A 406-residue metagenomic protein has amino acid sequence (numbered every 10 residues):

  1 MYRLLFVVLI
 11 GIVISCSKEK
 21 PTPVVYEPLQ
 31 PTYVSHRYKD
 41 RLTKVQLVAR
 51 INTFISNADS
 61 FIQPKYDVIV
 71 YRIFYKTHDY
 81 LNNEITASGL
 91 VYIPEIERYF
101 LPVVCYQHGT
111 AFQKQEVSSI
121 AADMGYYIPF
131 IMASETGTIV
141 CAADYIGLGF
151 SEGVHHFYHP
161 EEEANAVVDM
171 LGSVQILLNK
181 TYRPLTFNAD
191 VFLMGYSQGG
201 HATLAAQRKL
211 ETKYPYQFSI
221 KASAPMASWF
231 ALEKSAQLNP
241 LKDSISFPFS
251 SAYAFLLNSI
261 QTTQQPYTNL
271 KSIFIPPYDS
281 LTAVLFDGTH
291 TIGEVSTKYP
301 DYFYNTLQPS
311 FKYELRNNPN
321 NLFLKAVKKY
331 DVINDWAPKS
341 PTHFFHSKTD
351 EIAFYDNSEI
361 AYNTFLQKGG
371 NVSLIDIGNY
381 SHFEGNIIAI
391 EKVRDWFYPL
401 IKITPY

Functional and structural regions predicted by a protein language model:
K18-R98: Catalytic-loop region of hydrolases
D79-S88, Y92-E135: Short, surface-exposed "cap/lid" segments of acyl-processing enzymes
I93-I96, F100, S173-M194, P215: Gly/Ser-rich "nucleophile elbow"/oxyanion-hole loop immediately N-terminal to the catalytic nucleophile in hydrolases
F157-T181: Alpha/beta-hydrolase active-site loop
M226-N334: Accessory cap/linker subdomain of secreted extracellular hydrolases
L232, K348-F354: Acidic catalytic loop of the alpha/beta-hydrolase fold
P319, F323-A326, Y330, I352 (+1 more regions): C-terminal catalytic histidine-bearing segment of alpha/beta-hydrolase fold enzymes
P338, H343-D350: Short beta-strand/loop motif that positions the catalytic acidic residue of the alpha/beta-hydrolase fold
